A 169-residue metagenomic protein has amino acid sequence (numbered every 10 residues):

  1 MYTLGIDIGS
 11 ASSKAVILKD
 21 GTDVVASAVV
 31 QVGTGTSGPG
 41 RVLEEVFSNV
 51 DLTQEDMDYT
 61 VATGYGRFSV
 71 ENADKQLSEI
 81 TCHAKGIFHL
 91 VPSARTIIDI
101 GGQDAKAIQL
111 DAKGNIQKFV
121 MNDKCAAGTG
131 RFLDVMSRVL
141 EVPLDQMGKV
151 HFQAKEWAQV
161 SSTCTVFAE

Functional and structural regions predicted by a protein language model:
M1-G21, R95-G114: Gly/Thr-rich phosphate-binding beta-strand-loop-beta motif of the actin/hexokinase/Hsp70
G5-R41, E45, I116, D123-K124: Short glycine-rich, Thr/Ser-proximal phosphate-binding strand/loop in the N-terminal lobe of ATP-dependent enzymes
I17-L18, S69-D74, A107-K113, F119-M121 (+3 more regions): Short acidic, glycine/serine/threonine-rich loops at helix termini
V29-V32, V50-T81, I108-Q109, Q117: Short beta-strand-loop/turn "lid" adjacent to the catalytic site in phosphate-handling enzymes
E79-I98: Active-site cofactor/substrate anionic-group-binding motifs, chiefly glycine- and Lys/Arg-rich phosphate-binding loops
F88-S93, Q109-K113, V139-L140: Alpha-helix C-terminal capping segments
Q117-E156: Glycine-rich phosphate-binding loop plus the immediately following alpha-helix
Q159-E169: Short, intrinsically disordered, charge-balanced linker/junction segments flanking boundaries in proteins
